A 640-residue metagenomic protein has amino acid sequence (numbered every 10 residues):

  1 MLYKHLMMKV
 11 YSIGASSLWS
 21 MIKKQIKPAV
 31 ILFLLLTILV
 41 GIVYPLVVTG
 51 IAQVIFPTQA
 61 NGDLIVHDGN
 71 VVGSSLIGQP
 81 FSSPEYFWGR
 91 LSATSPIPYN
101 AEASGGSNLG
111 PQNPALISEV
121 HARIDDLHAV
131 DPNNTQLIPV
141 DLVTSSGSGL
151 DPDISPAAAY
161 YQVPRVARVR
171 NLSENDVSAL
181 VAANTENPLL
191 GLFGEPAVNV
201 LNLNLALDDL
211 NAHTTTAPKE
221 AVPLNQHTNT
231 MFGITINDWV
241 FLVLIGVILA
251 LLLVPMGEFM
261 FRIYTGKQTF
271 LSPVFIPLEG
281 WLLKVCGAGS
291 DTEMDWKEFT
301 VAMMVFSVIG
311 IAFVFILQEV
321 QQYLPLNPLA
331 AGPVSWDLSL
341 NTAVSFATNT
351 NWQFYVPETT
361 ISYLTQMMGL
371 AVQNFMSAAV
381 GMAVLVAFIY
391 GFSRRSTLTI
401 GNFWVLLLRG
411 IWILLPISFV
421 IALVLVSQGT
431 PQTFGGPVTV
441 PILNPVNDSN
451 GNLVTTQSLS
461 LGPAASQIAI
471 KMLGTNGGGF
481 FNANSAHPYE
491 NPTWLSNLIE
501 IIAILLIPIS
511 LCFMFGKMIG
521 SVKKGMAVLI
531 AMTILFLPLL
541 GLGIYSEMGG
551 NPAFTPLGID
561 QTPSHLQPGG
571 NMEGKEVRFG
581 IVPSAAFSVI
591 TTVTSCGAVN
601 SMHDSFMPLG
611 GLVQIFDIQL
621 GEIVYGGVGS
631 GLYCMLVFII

Functional and structural regions predicted by a protein language model:
L2-M21: N-terminal Lys/Arg-rich, disordered targeting/topogenic segments
L18-T58, N402-G435, P508-I509, K517 (+2 more regions): Internal alpha-helical transmembrane segments
S20-M21, L32, V40-G41, L46-V169 (+3 more regions): Flexible, solvent-exposed loop/hinge segments and secondary-structure transition points
I97, E102, P325-L370, Q428-I502 (+1 more regions): P-loop potassium selectivity filter motif centered on the GYG triad
L203, L224-N237: Short, strongly hydrophobic alpha-helical membrane anchors
F232-T342, T397, G401, V405-P441 (+2 more regions): N-terminal alpha-helical transmembrane segments of multi-pass membrane transport and channel/translocase proteins
E298-I311, N374-L385, E500-L511, S630-I640: Hydrophobic alpha-helical transmembrane segments
I361-T433, W494-M526: A conserved hydrophobic secondary-structure block that centers on an alpha-helix together with its immediately flanking
